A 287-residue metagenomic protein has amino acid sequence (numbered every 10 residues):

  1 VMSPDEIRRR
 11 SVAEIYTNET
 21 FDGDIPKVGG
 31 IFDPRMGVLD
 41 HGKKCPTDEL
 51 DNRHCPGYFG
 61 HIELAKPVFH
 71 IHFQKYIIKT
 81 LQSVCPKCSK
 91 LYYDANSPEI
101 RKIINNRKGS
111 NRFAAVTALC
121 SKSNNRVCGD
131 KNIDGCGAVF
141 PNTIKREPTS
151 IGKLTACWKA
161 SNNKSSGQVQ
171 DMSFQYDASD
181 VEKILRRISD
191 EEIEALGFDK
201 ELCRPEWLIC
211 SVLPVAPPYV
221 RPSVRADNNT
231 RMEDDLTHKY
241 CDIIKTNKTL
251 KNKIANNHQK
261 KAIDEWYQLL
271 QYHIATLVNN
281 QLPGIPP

Functional and structural regions predicted by a protein language model:
V1-P287: Conserved core architecture of multi-subunit DNA-directed RNA polymerases
